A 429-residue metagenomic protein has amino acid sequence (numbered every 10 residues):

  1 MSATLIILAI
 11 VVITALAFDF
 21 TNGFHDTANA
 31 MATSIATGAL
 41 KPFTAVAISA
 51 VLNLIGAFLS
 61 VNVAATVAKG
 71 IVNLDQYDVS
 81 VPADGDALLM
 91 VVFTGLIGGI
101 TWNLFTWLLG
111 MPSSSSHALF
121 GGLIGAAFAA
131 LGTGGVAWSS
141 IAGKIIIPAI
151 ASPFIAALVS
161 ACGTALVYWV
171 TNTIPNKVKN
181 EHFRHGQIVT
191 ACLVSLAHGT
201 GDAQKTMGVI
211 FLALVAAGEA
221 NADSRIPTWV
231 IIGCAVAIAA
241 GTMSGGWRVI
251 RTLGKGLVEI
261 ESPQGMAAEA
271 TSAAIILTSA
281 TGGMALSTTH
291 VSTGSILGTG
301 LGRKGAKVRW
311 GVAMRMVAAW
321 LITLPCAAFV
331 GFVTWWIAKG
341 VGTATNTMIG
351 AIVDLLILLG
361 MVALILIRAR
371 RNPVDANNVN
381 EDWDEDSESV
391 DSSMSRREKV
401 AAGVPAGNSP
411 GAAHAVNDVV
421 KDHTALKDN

Functional and structural regions predicted by a protein language model:
M1-N429: Multi-pass alpha-helical transmembrane bundle typical of ion/small-solute transporters and intramembrane aspartyl
